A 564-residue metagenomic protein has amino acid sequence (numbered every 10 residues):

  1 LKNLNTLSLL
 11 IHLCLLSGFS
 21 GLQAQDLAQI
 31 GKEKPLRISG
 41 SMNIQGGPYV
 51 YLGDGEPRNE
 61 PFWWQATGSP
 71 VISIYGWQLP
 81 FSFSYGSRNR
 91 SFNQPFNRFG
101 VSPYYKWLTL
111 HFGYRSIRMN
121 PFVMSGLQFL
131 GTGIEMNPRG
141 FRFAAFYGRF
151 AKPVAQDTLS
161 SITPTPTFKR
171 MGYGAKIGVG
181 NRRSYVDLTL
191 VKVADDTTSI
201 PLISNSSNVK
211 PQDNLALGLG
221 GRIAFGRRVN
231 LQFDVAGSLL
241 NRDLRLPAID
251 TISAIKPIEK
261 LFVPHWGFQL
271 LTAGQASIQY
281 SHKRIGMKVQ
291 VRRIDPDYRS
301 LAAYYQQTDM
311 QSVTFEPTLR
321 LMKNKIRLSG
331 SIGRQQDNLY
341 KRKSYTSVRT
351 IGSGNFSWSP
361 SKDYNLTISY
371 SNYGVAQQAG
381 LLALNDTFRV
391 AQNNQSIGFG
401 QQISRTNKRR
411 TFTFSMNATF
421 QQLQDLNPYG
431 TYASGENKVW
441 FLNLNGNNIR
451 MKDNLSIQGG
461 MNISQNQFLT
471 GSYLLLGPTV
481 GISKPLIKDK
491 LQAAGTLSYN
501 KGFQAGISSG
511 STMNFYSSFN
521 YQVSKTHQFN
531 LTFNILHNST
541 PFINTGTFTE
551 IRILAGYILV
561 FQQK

Functional and structural regions predicted by a protein language model:
L1-A28: Bacterial Sec-dependent N-terminal signal peptides
N3-L4, G21, G140-A145, Y185: Short secondary-structure capping/junction motifs at helix and strand boundaries
D26-D54, E60-F62, I72-F81, P103-F112 (+4 more regions): Transmembrane beta-strand segments of Gram-negative outer membrane beta-barrel proteins
E56-T67, Q94, I177, V186-K192 (+2 more regions): Exposed, low-structure sequence patches enriched in small/polar residues
A66-P70, R98-F99: Short secondary-structure capping/turn segments at boundaries of alpha-helices and beta-strands
S84-F150, S277-Y280, I285-M287, R293-D297: Outer membrane beta-barrel
I117-V123, P164-P166, N205-K210, H265-W266 (+1 more regions): Outer-membrane beta-barrel proteins
K152, Q156-D213, F225: Hydrophobic, small-residue-rich alpha-helical packing segments that form membrane-like cores
